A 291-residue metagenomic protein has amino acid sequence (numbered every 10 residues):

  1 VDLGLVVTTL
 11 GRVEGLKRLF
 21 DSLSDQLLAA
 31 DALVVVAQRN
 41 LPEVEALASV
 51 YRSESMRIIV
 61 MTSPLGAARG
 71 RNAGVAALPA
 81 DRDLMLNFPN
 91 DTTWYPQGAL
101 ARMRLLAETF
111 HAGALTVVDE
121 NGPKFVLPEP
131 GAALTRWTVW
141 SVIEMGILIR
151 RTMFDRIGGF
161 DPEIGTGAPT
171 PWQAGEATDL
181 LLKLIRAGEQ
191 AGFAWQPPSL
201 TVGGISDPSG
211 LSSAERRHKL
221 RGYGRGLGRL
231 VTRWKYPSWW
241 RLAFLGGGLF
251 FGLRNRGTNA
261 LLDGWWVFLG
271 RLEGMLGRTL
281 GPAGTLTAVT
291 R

Functional and structural regions predicted by a protein language model:
G11-Q26: Short, well-formed alpha-helical segments that are part of the catalytic scaffolds of diverse glycosyltransferases
A29, V35-L47, T92-T93: A conserved acidic beta->alpha catalytic loop
M61-L78: Glycine-rich, basic loop-to-helix element that forms the pyrophosphate-binding segment of sugar-nucleotide handling
R82-T92: Short beta-strand-to-loop acidic/aromatic patch adjacent to the donor-nucleotide binding site
T92-L127: Conserved donor NDP-sugar-binding/catalytic core segment of glycosyltransferases
I147, M153, I157, E163-P197: A short, conserved alpha-helix in the catalytic core of glycosyltransferases
T166-P169, Q190-R216, G226-L230: Active-site donor/metal-binding and catalytic loop motifs of nucleotide-sugar-dependent glycosylation enzymes
A214-G226, T232-R291: Non-catalytic, C-terminal membrane-associated alpha-helical segments of glycosyltransferases
